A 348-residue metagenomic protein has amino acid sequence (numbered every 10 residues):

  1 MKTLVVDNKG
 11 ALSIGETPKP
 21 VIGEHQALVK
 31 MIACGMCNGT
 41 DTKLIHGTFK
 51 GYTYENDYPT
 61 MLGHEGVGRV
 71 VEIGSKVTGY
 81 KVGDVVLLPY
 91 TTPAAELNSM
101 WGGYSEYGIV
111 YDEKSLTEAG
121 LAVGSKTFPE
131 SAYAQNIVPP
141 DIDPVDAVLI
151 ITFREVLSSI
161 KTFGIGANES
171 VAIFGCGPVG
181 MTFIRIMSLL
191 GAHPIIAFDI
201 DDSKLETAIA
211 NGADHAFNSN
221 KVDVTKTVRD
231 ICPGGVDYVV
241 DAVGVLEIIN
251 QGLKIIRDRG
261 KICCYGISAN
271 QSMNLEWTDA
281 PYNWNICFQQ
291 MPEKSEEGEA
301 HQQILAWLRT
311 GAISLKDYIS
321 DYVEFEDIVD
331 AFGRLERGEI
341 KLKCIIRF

Functional and structural regions predicted by a protein language model:
M1-L62, V123-K126, E130, A216 (+1 more regions): Short N-terminal strand-loop motif that marks the start of NAD(P)H/FAD-dependent oxidoreductase cofactor-binding domains
P20-G35, F49-Y104, Y111-K114: Glycine-rich beta-strand-centered segment in the early N-terminal region that forms part of a ligand/cofactor-binding
E65, D84-V85, Y107, S170 (+2 more regions): Residue-level marker of beta-strand positions
V85, P140-V222, K226: Mid-domain Rossmann-like dinucleotide-binding core that forms the NAD(H)/NADP(H) cofactor-binding site
P93-S170, F174: NAD(P)H dinucleotide-binding glycine-rich loop of Rossmann-like/cofactor-binding domains, especially the beta1-alpha1
F163-A167, N211-N285: Glycine-rich cofactor phosphate-binding loops and adjacent beta1-alpha1 units of small-molecule cofactor enzyme domains
N250-K254, D258, G298-F348: C-terminal hydrophobic helical "lid"/dimerization subdomain of Rossmann-like NAD(P)H-dependent oxidoreductases
C287-Q303: Active-site capping/gating segments
